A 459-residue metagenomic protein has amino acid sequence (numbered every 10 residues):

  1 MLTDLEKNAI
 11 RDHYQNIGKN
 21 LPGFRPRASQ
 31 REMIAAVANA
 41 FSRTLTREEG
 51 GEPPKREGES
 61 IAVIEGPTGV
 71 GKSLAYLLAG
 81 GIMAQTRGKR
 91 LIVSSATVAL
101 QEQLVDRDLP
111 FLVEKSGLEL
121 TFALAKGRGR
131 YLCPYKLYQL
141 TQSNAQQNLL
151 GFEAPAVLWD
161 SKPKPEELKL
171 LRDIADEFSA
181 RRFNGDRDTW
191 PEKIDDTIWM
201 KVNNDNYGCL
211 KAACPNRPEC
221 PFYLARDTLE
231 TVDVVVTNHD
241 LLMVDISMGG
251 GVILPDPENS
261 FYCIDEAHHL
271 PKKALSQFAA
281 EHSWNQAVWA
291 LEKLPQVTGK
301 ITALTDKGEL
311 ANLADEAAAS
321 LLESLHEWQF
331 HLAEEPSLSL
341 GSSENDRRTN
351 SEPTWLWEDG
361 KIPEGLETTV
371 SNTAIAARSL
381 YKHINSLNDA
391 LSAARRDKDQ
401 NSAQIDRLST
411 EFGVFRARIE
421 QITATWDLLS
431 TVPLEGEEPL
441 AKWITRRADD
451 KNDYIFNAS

Functional and structural regions predicted by a protein language model:
L2-G18, R25, E49-E57, R87-R90 (+4 more regions): A substrate-engagement module of RecA-like helicase motors
F24-G50: N-terminal pre-P-loop "Q-motif" helix
A38-S42, S73-R87, R107-F111: Walker A/P-loop NTP-binding motif
R47-L78: Walker A/P-loop
I61-A62, K89-I92, T121-F122, V232-V235 (+4 more regions): Beta-sheet entry/capping signal
Y76, E102, R107-P110, N206-V234 (+1 more regions): Signature of the SF2 helicase/ATPase Hel1-core->accessory helical subdomain module
M200-V235, M243-I253, L387, A393-S459: A contiguous, basic/glycine-rich beta-loop/short-helix subdomain that forms a polymer-engagement track
